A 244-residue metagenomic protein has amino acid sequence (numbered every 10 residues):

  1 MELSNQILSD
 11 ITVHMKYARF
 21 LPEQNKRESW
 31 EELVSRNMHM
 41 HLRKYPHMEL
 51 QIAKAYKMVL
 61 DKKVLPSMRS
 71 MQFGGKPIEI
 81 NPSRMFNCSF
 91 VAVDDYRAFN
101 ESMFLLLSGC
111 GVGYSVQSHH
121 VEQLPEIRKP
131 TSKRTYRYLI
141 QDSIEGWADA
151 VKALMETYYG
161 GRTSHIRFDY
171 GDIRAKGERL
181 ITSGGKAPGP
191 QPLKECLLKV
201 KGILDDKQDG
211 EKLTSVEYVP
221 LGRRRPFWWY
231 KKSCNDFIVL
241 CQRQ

Functional and structural regions predicted by a protein language model:
M1-Q244: Extended catalytic cores of very large enzyme megasubunits
